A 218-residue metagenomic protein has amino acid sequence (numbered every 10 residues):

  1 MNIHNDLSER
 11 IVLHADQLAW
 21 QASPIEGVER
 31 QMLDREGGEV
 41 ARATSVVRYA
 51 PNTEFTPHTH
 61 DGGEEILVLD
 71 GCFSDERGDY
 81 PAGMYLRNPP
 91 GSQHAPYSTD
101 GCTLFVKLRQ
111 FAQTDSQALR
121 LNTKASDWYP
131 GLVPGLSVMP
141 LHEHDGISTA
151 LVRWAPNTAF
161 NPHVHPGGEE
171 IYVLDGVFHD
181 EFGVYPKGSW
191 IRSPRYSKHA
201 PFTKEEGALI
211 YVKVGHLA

Functional and structural regions predicted by a protein language model:
M1-E39, G101, F105-G146: A short, N-terminal "cap"/entry segment at the start of jelly-roll beta-barrel domains of the cupin/DSBH fold
V28, P90-T114, R195-A218: Ligand-binding loop in jelly-roll beta-barrel domains
S45-V46, T56-H60, R77, P96-Y97 (+4 more regions): Short histidine-centered beta-strand/loop micro-motifs that create catalytic or ligand/metal-coordination sites
A50-P51, H60-D75, P166-E181, K187: Glycine- and acidic-residue-biased ligand/ion/polar-headgroup-sensing regions
E54, Y85, A159, S189-W190 (+1 more regions): Residue-level marker of beta-strand positions
D75-G91, D180-H199: Short acidic-glycine-tyrosine-enriched beta hairpin
T123-S126, P130-D175, D180: Surface-exposed interaction/gating patches
